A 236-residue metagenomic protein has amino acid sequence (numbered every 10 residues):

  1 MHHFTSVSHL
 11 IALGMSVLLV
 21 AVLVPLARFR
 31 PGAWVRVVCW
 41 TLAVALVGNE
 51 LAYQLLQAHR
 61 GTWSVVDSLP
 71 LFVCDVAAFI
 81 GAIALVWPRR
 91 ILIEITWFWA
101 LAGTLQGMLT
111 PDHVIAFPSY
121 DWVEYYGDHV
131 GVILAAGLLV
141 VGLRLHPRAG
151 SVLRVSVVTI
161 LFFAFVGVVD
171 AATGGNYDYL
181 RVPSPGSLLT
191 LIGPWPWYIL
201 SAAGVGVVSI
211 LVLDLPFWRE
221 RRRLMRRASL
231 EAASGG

Functional and structural regions predicted by a protein language model:
M1-V17, L153-T159, T173-I210: Membrane-interface transmembrane-helix boundary segments in multi-pass integral membrane proteins
H9-M15, G61-C74, E94-W97: Structural signature of hydrophobic alpha-helical transmembrane segments
A12-V24, D75-V86, V130-G142, Y198-L215: Hydrophobic cores of alpha-helical transmembrane segments in multi-pass inner/ER membrane proteins, independent
A27-C39, V86-L92, L143-V152: Membrane-interface helix-boundary motifs at transmembrane edges
R36-T41, S68-L69, I93-L101, V123-Y125: Cytoplasmic-side transmembrane-helix entry/capping segments in multi-pass membrane proteins
A45-L55, A100-D112, T159-V169: Aromatic-anchored segments of alpha-helical transmembrane domains
A58-V65, W87-I91, P111-V123: Membrane-interface helix caps and helix-loop-helix hairpins in membrane proteins
L109-T159: A contiguous pocket-lining binding segment that forms or flanks enzyme active sites
